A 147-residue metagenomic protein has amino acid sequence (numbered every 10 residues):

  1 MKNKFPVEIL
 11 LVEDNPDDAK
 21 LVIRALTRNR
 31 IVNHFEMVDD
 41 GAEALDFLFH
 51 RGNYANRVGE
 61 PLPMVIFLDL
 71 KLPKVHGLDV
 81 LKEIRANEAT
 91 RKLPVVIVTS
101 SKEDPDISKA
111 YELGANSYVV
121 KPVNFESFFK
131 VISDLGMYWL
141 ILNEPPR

Functional and structural regions predicted by a protein language model:
M1-L10, N15-E36, A42-L45, F49 (+3 more regions): Non-catalytic signal-transmission and effector/linker regions of two-component phosphorelay proteins
V22, A44, G77-E83: Short alpha-helical interaction/output segments
M37, L72-V75: Residue-level signal for the "D+5" position in two-component response regulator receiver
N53-N56, L78-R91: Short amphipathic alpha-helix used as the core "switch/output" element in two-component signaling
D69, T99: Active-site residues of response regulator receiver
P73, R91, E103: The feature encodes the CheY-like receiver
R85, S108-E112: Alpha4-beta5-alpha5 "output face"
N116: Short, glycine/charged-rich "phosphate-handling" switch motifs in NTP-dependent and phosphotransfer domains
